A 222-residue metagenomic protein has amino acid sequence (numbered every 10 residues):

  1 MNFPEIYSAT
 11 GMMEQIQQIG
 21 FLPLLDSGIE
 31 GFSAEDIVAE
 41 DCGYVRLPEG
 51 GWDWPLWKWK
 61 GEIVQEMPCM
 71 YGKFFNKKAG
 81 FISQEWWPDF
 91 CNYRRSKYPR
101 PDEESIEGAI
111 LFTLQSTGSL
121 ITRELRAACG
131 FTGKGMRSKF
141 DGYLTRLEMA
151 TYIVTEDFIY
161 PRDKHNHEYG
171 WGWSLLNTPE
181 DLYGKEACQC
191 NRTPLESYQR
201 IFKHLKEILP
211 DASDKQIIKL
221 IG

Functional and structural regions predicted by a protein language model:
M1-G222: Long, low-complexity intrinsically disordered regions
